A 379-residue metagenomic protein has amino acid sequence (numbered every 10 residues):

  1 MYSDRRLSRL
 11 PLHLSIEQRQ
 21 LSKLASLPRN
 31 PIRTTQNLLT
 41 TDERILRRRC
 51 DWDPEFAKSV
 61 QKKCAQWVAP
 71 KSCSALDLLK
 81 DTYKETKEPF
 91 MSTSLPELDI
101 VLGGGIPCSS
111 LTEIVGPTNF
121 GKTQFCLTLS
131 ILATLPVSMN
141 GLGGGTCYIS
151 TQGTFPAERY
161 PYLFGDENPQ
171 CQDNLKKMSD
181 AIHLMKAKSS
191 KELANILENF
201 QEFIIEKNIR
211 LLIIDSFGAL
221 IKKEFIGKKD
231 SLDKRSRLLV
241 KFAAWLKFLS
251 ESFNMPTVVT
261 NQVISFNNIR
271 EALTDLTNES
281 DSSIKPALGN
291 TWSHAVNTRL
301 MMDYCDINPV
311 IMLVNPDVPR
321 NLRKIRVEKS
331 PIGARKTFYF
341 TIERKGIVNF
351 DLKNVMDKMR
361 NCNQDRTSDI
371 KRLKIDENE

Functional and structural regions predicted by a protein language model:
M1-L27: Sterile Alpha Motif
M1-L7, N37, T82-K84, E88 (+1 more regions): Intrinsic disorder/low-complexity signal
Q20, A25-S26, N30, I45-Q170 (+1 more regions): The Walker A/P-loop phosphate-binding site
W67, V101-G105, P117, L132-N140 (+8 more regions): Conserved, well-folded catalytic cores of nucleic-acid-processing and energy-transducing macromolecular machines
S92-L95, D99, C108, T123-Q124 (+6 more regions): Amphipathic alpha-helical transducer elements in NTP-driven molecular machines
T112, C147-I149, H183-M185, V258 (+1 more regions): Hydrophobic/aromatic beta-strand patches that form the interior of the parallel beta-sheet core in alpha/beta enzyme
G141-L232: Conserved inter-motif catalytic segment of the P-loop NTP-binding fold
S236-R237, A244, F248-N354: Phosphate-binding/switch region of NTP-binding enzymes
